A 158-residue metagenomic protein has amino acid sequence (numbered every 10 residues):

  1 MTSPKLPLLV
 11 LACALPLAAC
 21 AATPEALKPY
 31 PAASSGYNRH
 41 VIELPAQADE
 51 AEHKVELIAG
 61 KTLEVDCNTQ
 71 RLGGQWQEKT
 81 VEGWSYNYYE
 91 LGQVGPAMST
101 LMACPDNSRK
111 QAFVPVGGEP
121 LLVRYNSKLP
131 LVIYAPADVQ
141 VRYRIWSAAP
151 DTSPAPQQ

Functional and structural regions predicted by a protein language model:
M1-L9: Bacterial N-terminal signal peptides that target proteins for export
M1-T2, L17-T23: Basic/polar N-terminal segments that are highly enriched at the extreme N-terminus, encompassing both cleavable
L9-A18: Bacterial N-terminal signal peptides
A21-E64: N-terminal export/targeting and maturation segments
S34-G36, D49-A51, G83, Y125-S127 (+1 more regions): Solvent-exposed loop and beta-edge segments used for protein-protein assembly and interaction
A51-G118: Mature extracytoplasmic domains of secretory-pathway proteins
R109-F113, P120-V123, A135-D138: Mature extracellular/secreted ectodomains of secretory-pathway proteins
R124-Q158: C-terminal partner/receptor-binding element of secreted or periplasmic proteins
